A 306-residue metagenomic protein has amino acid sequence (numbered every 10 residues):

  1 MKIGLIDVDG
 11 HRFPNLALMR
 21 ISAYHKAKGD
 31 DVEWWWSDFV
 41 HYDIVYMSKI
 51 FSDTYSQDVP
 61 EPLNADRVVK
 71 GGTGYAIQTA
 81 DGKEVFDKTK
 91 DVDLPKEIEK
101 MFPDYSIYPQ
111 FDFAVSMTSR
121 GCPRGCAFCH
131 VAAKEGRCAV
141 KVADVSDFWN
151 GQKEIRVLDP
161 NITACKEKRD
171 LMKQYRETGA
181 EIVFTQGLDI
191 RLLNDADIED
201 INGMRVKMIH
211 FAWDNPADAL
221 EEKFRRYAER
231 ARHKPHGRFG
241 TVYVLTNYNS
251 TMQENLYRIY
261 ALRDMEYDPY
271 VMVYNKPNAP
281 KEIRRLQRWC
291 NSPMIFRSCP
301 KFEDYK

Functional and structural regions predicted by a protein language model:
M1-K70, Y75-I77: A short, structured N-terminal alpha-helical element that caps or precedes a catalytic domain
I6-V8, S48, S119, L158 (+1 more regions): Short hydrophobic segments within beta-strands
A17, P109-D147: Canonical Radical SAM [4Fe-4S] cluster-binding loop centered on the CxxxCxxC motif and its immediate flanking residues
I21, Q57-P62, L171, D197-D200 (+2 more regions): A general structural detector for well-ordered alpha-helical segments in enzyme core domains, enriched
Y46, I155, R205-H210, A217-P300: Conserved C-terminal portion of the radical SAM core fold that forms the substrate/S-adenosylmethionine-binding
L63-G71, A180, P235-R238, Y267: A short helix->loop->beta-strand "cap" motif at the edges of active sites that frequently abuts
D66-P103: Ser/Thr/Gly-rich flexible loops in soluble cytosolic domains mediating phosphotransfer, phosphorylation
D147-V242, T246-Y248: Conserved SAM/AdoMet-binding glycine-rich loop
